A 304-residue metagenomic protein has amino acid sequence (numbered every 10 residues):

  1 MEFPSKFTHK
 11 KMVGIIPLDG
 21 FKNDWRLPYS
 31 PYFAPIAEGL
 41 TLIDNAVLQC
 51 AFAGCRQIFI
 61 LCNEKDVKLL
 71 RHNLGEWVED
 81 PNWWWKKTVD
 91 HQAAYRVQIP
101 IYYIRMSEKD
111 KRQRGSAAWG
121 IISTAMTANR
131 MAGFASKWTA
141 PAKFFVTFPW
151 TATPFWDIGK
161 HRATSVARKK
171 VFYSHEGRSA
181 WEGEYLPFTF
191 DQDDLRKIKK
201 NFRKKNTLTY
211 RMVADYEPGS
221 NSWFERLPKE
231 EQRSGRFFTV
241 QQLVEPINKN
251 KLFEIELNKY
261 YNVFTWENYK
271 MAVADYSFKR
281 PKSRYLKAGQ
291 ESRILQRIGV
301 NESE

Functional and structural regions predicted by a protein language model:
M1-A34, L40, N45, A51-I58 (+2 more regions): N-terminal nucleotide-binding beta1-loop-alpha1 segment
M1-K11, D90, G133, A142-K143 (+3 more regions): N-terminal donor/sugar-recognition subdomains of glycan-related enzymes, prototypically the membrane-proximal stem
E2-G14, I36-L40, V67-Y102: Short acidic, glycine/proline-enriched helix-loop-strand junctions
P17-D19, N63, P149: Cofactor-binding loop segments of dinucleotide-utilizing enzymes, especially the Rossmann-like FAD- and NAD(P)+-binding
L27, L69-N73, W156-G159: A short acidic (Asp/Glu
Q57-N63, Y173-S174: Short internal beta-strands
D80, K87-K204, I298: Conserved beta-loop-beta/alpha segment of the NTase-like Rossmann-fold superfamily that binds/positions NTPs
S136-W138, T153-S165, G177-S303: Catalytic-core segments of class I nucleotidyltransferases/pyrophosphorylases that form NMP-activated intermediates
